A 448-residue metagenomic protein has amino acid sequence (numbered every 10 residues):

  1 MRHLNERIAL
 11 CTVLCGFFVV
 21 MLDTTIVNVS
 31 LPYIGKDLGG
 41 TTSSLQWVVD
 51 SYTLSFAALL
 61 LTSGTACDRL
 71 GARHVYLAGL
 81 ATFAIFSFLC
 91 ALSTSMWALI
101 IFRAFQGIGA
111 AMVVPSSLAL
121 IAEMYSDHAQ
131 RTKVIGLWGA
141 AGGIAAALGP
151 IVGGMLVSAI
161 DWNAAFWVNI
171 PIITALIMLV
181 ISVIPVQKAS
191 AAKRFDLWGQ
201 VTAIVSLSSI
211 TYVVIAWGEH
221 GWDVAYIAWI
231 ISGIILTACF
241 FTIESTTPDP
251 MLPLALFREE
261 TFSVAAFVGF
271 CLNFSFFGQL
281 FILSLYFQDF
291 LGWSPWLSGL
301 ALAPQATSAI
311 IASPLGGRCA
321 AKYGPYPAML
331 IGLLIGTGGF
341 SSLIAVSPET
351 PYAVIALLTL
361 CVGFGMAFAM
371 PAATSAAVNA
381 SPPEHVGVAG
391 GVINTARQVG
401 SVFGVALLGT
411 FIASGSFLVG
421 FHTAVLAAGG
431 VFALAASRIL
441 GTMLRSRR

Functional and structural regions predicted by a protein language model:
R7-L22, V27-V29, T42, Y212 (+3 more regions): 12-transmembrane solute porter fold
V20, Y52, F56, G107 (+9 more regions): Structural signature of transmembrane alpha-helices in multi-pass secondary transporters
S30-A58, I100, W296-L300: Extracellular/periplasmic helix-loop-helix junction of adjacent transmembrane segments in MFS-like secondary
Y33, G64-T65, R69, M155 (+1 more regions): Membrane-interface helix termini in secondary transporters
G39, G71, L92-A98, I160-D161 (+3 more regions): Helix-breaking motifs and short loop linkers at transmembrane-helix boundaries and internal kinks in secondary membrane
D50-G64, V114-L118, A303-L315: Central cavity-lining transmembrane alpha-helices of secondary-active solute carriers, predominantly the Major
D68-W198, P383: Helix-loop-helix hairpins in multi-pass membrane proteins, especially solute transporters
G136, S158-V268, S275, W293 (+3 more regions): Hydrophobic transmembrane-helix bundles of small-molecule transporters
